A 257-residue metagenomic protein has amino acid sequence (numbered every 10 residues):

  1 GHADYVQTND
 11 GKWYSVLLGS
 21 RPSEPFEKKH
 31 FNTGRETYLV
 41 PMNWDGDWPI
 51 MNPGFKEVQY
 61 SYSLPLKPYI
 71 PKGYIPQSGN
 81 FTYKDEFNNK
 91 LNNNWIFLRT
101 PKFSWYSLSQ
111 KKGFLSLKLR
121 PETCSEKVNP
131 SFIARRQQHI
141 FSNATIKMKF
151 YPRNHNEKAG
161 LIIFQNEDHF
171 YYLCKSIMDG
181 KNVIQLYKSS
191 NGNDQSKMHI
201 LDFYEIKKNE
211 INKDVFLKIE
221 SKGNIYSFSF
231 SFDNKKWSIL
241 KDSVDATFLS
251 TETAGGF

Functional and structural regions predicted by a protein language model:
G1-F257: Carbohydrate-active catalytic/glycan-binding domains of CAZyme proteins, especially the secreted or lumenal ectodomains
